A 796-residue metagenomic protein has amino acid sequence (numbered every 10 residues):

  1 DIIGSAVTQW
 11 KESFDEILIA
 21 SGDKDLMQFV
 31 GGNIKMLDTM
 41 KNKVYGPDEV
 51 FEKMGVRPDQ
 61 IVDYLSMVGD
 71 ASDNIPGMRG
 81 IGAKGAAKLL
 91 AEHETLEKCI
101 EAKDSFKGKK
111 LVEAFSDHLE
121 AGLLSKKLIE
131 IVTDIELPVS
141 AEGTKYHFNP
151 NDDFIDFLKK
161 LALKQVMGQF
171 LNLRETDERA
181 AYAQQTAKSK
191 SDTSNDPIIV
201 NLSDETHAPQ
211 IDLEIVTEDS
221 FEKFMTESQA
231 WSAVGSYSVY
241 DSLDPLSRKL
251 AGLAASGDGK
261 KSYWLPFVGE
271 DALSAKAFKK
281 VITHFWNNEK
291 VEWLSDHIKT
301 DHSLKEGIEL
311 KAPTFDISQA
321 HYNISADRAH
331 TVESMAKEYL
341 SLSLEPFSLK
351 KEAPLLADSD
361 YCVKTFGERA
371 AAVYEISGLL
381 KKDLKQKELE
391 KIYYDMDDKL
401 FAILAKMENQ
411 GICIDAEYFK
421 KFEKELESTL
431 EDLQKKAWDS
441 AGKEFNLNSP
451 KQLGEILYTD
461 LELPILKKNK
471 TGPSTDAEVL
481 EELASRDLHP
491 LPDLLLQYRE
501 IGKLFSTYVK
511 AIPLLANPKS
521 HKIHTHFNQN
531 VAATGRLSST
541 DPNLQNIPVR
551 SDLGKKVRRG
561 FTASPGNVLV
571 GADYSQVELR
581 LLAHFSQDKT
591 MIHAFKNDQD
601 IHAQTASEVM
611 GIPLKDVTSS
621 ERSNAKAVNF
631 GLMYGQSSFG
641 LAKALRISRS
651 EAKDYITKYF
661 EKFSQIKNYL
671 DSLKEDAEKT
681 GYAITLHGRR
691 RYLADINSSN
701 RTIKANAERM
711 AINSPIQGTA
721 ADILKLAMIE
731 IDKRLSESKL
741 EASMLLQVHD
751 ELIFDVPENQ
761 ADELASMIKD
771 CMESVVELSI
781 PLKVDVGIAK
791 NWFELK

Functional and structural regions predicted by a protein language model:
D1-P138: Extended two-metal-dependent nuclease catalytic cores across DNA- and RNA-processing enzymes
G46-A71, H207-E214, R248-Q386, Y393-F401 (+2 more regions): Active-site-proximal helix-loop-helix substrate-binding element of RNase H-like nuclease domains
H118-G269, L355-V549, V568, E578 (+6 more regions): Conserved "right-hand" nucleotidyltransferase catalytic core of DNA-directed polymerases
A254-G259, I324-F347, T365-G367, A372 (+1 more regions): Function-dense linear segments that define catalytic or interfacial modules in macromolecule-processing proteins
D316, L400-N409, Y574, S638 (+2 more regions): Catalytic palm active-site di-aspartate
L384-M396, L400, I723, A727-V748 (+1 more regions): Active-site palm subdomain of RNA-directed nucleic acid polymerases
A402, N409, L488, N517 (+4 more regions): Conserved catalytic core of nucleic-acid polymerases
S428-K435, D439-D493, E661-R709, N713 (+1 more regions): C-terminal polymerase-core module
